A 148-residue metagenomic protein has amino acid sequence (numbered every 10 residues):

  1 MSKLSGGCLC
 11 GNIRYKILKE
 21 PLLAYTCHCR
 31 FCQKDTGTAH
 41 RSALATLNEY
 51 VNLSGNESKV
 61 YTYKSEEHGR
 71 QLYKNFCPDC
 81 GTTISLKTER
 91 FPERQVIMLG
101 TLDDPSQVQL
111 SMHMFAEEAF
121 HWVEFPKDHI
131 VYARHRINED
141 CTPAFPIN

Functional and structural regions predicted by a protein language model:
M1-S5, N12-N148: A short Gly-Trp-Pro
